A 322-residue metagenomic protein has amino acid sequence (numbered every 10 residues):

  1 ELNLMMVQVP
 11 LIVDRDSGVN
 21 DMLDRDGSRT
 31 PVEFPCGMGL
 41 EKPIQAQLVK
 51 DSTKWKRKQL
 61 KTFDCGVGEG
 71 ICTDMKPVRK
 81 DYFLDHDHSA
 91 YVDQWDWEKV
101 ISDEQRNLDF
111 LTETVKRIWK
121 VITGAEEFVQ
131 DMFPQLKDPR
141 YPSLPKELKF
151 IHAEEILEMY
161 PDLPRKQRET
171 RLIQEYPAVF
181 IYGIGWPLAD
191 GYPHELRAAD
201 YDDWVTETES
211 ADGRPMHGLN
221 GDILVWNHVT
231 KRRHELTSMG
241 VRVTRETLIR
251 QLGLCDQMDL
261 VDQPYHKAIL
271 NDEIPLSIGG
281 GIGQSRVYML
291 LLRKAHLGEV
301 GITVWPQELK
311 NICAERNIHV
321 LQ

Functional and structural regions predicted by a protein language model:
E1-V100: Class II aminoacyl-tRNA synthetase-like tRNA-binding/catalytic domains
N3, K116-E127, A189, L291-H296: Hydrophobic/aromatic-lined pockets within catalytic cores
V9-D14, P77-R79, S102, I184-W186 (+2 more regions): An acidic- and aromatic-residue-enriched active-site/binding cleft used to recognize and process polar
L11-D16, P134-Y141, I184, E308: A glycine-rich phosphate-binding loop feature that marks nucleotide/adenosyl-phosphate handling sites
S52-K56, I71, Q94, L108 (+4 more regions): Alpha-helix initiation and N-capping motif
Q59-D64, V115, R286-V287, L292: Short, Φ-rich (hydrophobic/aromatic) sequence segments
G68, T73-R171: Extended, charged alpha-beta segments that form solvent-exposed binding/catalytic grooves in nucleic-acid-handling
A153-Q322: A translation/RNA-centric and nucleic-acid-associated enzymatic feature enriched in Class II aminoacyl-tRNA synthetases
